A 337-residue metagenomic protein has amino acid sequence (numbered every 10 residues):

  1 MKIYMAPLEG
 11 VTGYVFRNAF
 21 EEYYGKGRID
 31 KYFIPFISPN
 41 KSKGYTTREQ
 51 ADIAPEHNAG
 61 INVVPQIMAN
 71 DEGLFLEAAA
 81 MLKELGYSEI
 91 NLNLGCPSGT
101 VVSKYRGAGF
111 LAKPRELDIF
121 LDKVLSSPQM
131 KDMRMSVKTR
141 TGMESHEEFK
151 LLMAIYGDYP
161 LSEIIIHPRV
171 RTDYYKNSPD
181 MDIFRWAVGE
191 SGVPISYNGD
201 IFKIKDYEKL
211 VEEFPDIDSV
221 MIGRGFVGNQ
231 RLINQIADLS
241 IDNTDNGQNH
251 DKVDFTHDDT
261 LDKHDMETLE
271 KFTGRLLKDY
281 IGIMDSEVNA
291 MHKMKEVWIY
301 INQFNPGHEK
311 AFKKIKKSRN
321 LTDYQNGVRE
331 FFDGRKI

Functional and structural regions predicted by a protein language model:
I3-A6, Y32-I34, V63-I67, I90 (+4 more regions): Hydrophobic faces of well-ordered beta-strands that scaffold small-molecule active sites in alpha/beta enzyme cores
I3-Y4, E9, M130-K131, F149-E163 (+3 more regions): Alpha/beta catalytic cores of nucleotide-metabolism and tRNA/nucleoside-modifying enzymes
L8-G10, I37-P39, M68-N70, G95-P97 (+4 more regions): Active-site beta-loop-alpha junctions enriched in small/polar residues
L8-M81: Glycine-rich, positively charged N-terminal anion/phosphate-binding segment
E21-G25, M81-E84, V211-E213, A237: Short, solvent-exposed amphipathic alpha-helical segments in soluble enzyme and RNA/protein-processing domains
Y24-G27, A79-I90, L94-G99, K104 (+1 more regions): Alpha/beta enzyme core
E49, Y105-L111: Short glycine-enriched, charge-decorated loop/helix-capping segments at active-site entrances that position
F110-P114, N177, D262-M266: Flexible, glycine- and charge-enriched loops at secondary-structure boundaries
